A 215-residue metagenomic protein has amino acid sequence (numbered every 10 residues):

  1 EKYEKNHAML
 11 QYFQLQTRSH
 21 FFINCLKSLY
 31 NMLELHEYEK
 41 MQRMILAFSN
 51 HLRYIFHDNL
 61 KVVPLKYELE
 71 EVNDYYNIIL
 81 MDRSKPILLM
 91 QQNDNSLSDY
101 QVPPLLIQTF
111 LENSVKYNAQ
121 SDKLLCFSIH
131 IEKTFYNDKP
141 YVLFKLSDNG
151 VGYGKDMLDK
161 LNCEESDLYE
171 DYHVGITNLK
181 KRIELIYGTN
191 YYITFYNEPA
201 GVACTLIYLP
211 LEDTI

Functional and structural regions predicted by a protein language model:
E1-Y196, V202-C204: Two-component histidine phosphotransfer core
N197-I215: C-terminal end segment of the histidine kinase catalytic
